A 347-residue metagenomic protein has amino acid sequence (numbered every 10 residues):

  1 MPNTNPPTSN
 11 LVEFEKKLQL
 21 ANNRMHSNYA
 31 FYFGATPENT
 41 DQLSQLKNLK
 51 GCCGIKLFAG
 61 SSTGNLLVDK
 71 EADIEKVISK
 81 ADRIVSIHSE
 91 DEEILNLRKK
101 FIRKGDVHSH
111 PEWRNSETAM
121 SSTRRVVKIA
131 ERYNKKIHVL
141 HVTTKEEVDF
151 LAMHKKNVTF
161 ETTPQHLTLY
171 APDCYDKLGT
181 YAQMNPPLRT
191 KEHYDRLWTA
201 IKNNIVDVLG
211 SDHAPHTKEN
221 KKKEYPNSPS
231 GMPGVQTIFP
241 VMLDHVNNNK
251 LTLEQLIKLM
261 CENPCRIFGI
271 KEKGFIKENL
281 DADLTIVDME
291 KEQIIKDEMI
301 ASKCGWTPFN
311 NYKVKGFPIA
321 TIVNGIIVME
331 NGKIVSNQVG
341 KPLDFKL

Functional and structural regions predicted by a protein language model:
M1-R24: Metal-associated gating/positioning segment near the N- to mid-region
P2-N5, G60, E90, V142 (+2 more regions): Short, ordered loop/turn segments at secondary-structure junctions
P2-T8, S27-N39, E112-S116: Active-site mouth loops of central-metabolism enzymes
E13-A21, K104-N115, V142-F160, P215-P233 (+2 more regions): Short, electropositive alpha-helical surface patch
Y29, I55, H88, I137 (+9 more regions): Divalent metal-coordination and catalytic microenvironments
D41-L57, T63-L209: Histidine/acidic residue-rich metal-binding segments in metalloenzymes
V107-N134, T199, N203-L209, A214-V287: His/Asp/Glu-enriched, well-ordered alpha-helical/loop segment that forms or immediately abuts the divalent-metal
E224-N227, E278-D344: C-terminal cap of metal-dependent C-N hydrolases
